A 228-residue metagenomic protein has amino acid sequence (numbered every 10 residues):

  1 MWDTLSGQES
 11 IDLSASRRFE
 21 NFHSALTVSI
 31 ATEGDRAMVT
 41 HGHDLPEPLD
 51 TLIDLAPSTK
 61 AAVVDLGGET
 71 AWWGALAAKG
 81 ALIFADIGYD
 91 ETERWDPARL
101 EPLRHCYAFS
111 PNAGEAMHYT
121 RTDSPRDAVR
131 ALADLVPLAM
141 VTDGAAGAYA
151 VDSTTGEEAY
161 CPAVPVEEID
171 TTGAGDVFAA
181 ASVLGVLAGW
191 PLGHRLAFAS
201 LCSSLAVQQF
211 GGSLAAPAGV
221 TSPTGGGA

Functional and structural regions predicted by a protein language model:
M1: Metal-ion/cofactor- or nucleotide/acyl-coenzyme-handling active-site neighborhoods
T4-R18, F22, L26-E158: Ribokinase/PfkB-type carbohydrate-kinase core domain
P125-A228: Conserved phosphate-binding/catalytic region of the ribokinase-like
